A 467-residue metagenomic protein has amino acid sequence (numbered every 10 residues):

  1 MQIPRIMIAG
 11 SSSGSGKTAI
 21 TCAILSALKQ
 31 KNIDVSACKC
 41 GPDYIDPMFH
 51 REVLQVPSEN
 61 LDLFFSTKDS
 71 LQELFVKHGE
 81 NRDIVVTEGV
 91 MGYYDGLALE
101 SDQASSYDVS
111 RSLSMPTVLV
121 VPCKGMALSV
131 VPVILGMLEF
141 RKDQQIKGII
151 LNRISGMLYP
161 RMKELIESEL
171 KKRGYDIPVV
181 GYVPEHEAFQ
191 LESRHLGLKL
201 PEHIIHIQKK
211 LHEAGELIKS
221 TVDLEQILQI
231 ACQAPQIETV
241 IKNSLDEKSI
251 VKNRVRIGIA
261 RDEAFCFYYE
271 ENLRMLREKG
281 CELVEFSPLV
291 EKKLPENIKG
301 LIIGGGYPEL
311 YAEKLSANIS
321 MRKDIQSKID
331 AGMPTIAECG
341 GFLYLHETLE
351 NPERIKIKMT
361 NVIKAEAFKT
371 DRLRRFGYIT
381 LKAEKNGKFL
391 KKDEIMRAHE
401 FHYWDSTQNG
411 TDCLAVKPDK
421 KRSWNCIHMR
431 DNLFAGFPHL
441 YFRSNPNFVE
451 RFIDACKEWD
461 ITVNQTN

Functional and structural regions predicted by a protein language model:
Q2-L113, T117, V121-G148, R153-K163 (+1 more regions): ATP-dependent carboxylate-amine ligase catalytic core
R5, N32-S36, R254-R256, E282 (+1 more regions): Residues that mark the start of a beta-strand
K39, D176-E187, E282-V290: Beta-strand->loop->alpha-helix junctions that form or flank phosphate-binding loops in nucleotide-handling enzymes
M115, Y175-I177, D330-P334: A short helix->loop->beta-strand "cap" motif at the edges of active sites that frequently abuts
A127-S249: Internal gly/pro-rich beta-alpha loop/helix module that stabilizes soluble enzyme cofactors or their anionic handles
S129, I250-N253, F265-M275, E282 (+2 more regions): C-terminal and late-domain segments of enzyme folds
E247-I319, K323-K328: Phosphate-binding active sites in nucleotide-utilizing proteins
P308-G387, F452: Cysteine-nucleophile active-site neighborhood
